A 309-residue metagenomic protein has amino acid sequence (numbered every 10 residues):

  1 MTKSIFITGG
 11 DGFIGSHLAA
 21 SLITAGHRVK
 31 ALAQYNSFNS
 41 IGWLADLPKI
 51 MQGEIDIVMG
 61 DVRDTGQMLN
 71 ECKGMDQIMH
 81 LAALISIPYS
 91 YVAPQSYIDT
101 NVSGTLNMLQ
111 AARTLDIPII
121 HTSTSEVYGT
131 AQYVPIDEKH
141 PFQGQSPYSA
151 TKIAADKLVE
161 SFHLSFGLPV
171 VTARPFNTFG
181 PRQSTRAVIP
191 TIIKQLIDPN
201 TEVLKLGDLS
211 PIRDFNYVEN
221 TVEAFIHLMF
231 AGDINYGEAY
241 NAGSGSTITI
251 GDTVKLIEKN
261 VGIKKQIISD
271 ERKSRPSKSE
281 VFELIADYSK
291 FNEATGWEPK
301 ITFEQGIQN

Functional and structural regions predicted by a protein language model:
M1-T178: N-terminal Rossmann-like NAD(P)+-binding domain of SDR-like oxidoreductases, especially those catalyzing
G10, Y35-N36, P181-S184, L209 (+1 more regions): Structured loop/turn residues at secondary-structure junctions
A20-T24, A31-L32, G60, D198-N309: C-terminal substrate-binding subdomain of Rossmann-fold SDR/epimerase-dehydratase oxidoreductases
L44, S90, I192, L206-L209: Generic structural signal for conserved hydrophobic packing positions in ordered secondary structure
A45, L69, L109, E160 (+4 more regions): Solvent-exposed, non-membrane alpha-helical residues enriched in polar/charged side chains
G66-L69, D76, P88, Q95 (+10 more regions): Residues in well-ordered alpha-helical elements
T105-L106, I153-E160, P190-K194, E223 (+1 more regions): Conserved active-site helix of classical SDR/Rossmann-fold NAD(P)-dependent CH-OH oxidoreductases
